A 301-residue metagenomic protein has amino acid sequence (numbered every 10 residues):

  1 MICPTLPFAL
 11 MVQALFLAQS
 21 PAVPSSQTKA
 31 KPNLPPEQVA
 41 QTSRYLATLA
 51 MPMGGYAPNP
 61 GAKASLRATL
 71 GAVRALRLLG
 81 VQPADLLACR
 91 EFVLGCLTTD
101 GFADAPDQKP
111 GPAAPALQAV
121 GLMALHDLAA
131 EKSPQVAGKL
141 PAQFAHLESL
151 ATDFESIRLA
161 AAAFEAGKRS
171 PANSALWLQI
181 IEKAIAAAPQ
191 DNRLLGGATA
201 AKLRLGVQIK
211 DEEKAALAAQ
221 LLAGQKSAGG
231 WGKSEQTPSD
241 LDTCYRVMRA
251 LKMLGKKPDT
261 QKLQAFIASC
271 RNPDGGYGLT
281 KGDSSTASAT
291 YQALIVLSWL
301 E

Functional and structural regions predicted by a protein language model:
M1-C3: N-terminal secretory signal peptides that target proteins for export/translocation
T5-F16: Bacterial N-terminal signal peptides
A22-A50: Short N-terminal segments immediately surrounding and downstream of signal-peptide cleavage
T28-P35, N59-A84, A103-S133, S149-S174 (+4 more regions): An alpha-helical repeat/solenoid feature that recognizes helix-turn-helix modules
V39, L86, R90, A137-L140 (+4 more regions): Core helices of alpha-solenoid repeat scaffolds
L46, V93, L140-L147, W177-A184 (+2 more regions): Buried hydrophobic core positions in alpha-solenoid tandem helical repeats
A47, M51-P58, T98-P106, K226-W231 (+1 more regions): Extracellular-facing binding/remodeling surfaces
C270-G282: Predominantly the C-terminal beta-signal and adjacent terminal strand-loop region of outer-membrane beta-barrel
